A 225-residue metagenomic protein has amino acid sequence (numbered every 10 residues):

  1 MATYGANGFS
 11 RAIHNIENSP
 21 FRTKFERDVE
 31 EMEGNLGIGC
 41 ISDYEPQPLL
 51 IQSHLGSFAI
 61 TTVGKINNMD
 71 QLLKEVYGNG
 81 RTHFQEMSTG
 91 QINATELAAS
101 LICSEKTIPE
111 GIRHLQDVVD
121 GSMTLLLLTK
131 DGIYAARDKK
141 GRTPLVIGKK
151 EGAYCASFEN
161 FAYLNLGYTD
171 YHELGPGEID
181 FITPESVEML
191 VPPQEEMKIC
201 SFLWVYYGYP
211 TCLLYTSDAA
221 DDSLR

Functional and structural regions predicted by a protein language model:
M1-G175, F181-S217: Conserved short alpha-helical segments that host acidic/polar catalytic motifs at enzyme active sites
Y215-R225: Single conserved hydrophobic/aromatic residue that forms the stacking wall/gate of nucleotide- or nucleobase-binding
